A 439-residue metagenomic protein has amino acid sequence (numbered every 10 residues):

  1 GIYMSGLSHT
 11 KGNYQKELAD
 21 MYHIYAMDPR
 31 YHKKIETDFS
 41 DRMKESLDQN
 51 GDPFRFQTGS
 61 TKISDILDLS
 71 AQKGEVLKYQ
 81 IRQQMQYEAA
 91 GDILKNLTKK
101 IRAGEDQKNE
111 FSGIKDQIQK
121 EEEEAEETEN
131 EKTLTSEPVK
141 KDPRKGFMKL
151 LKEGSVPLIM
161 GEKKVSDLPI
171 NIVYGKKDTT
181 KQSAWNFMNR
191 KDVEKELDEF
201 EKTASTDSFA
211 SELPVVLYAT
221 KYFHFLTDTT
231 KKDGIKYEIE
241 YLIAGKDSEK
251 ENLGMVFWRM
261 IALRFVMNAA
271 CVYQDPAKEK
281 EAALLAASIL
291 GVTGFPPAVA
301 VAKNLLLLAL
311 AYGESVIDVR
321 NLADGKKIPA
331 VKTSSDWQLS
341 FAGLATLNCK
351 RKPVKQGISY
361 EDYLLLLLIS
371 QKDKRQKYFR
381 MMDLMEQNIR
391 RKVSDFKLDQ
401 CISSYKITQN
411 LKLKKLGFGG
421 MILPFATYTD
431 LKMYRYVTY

Functional and structural regions predicted by a protein language model:
G1-T37: Alpha-helical assembly-interface signal, strongest on the long, hydrophobic N-terminal helix that forms
I24, D28-Y439: Long, compositionally biased low-complexity segments
